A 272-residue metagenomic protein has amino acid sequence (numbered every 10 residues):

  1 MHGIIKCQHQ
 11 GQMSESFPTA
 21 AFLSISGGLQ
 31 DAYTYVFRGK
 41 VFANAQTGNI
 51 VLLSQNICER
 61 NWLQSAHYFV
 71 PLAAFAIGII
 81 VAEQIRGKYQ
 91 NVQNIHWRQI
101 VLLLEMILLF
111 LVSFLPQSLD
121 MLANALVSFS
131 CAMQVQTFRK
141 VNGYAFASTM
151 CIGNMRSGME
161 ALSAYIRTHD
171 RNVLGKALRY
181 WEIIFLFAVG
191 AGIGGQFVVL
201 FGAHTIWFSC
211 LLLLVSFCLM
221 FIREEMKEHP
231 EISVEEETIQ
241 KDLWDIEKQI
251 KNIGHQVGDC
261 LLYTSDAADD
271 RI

Functional and structural regions predicted by a protein language model:
H2-D259: Alpha-helical transmembrane segments of multi-pass membrane proteins
Y263-I272: Single conserved hydrophobic/aromatic residue that forms the stacking wall/gate of nucleotide- or nucleobase-binding
